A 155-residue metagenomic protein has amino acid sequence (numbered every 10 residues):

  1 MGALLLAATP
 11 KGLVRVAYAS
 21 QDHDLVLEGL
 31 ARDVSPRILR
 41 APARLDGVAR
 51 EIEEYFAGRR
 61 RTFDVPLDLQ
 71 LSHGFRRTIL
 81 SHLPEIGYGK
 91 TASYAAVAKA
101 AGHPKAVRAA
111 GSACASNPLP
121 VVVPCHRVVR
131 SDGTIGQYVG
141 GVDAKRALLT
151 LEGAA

Functional and structural regions predicted by a protein language model:
M1-K105, L151-A155: Basic nucleic-acid-binding alpha-helical/helix-turn surface characteristic of O6-alkylguanine DNA
L83-I86, S116, P120: Strongly charged, low-complexity linkers/loops
V107-N117: Regulatory, non-catalytic segments
V121-V128: Short Lys/Arg-enriched helix C-cap and helix-to-coil transition segments that create basic nucleic-acid-contact patches
S131-A155: …primarily DNA-binding HTH/wHTH and HhH modules…
